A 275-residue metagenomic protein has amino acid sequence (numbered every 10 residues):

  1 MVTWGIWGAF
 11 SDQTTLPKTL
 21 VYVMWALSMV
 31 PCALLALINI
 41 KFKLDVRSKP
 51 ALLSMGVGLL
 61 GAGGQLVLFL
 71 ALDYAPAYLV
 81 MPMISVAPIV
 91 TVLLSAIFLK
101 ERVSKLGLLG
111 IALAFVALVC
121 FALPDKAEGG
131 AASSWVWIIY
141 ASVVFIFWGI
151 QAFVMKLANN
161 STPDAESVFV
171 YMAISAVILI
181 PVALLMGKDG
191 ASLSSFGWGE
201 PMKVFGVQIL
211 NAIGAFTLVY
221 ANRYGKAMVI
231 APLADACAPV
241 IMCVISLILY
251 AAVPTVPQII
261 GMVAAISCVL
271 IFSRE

Functional and structural regions predicted by a protein language model:
M1, A26-V30, S85-I89, I111-A114 (+5 more regions): Residue-level recognition of pore/gate-forming positions within transmembrane alpha-helices of multi-pass
M1-G5, A9, G58, A62-L66 (+7 more regions): Hydrophobic/small/kink-forming positions within alpha-helical transmembrane segments of polytopic membrane proteins
V2, Q13-P17, W25-L59, F69 (+6 more regions): Membrane-interface interhelical linkers
W7-S11, Q65-F69, V80, P88-T91 (+4 more regions): Interfacial helix-capping/hinge residues at the ends of transmembrane alpha-helices
V21, V80, Y140-A141, K203-V204 (+1 more regions): Hydrophobic positions within alpha-helical transmembrane segments of Major Facilitator Superfamily-type secondary
A33-I40, Q65-L68, V92-S95, A114 (+6 more regions): Structural signal for membrane-spanning alpha-helices in multi-pass inner-membrane proteins, emphasizing helix cores
D73-L99, A227-L247: Specific alpha-helical transmembrane segments that line the substrate/conduction pathway and gating interfaces
V86-I146, N160, V256, I260-E275: Juxtamembrane helix-loop boundary signature in multi-pass membrane transporters
